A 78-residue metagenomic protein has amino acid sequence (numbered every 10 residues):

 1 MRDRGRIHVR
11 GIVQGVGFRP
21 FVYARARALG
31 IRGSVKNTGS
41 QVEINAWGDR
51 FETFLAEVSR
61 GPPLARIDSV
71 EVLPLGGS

Functional and structural regions predicted by a protein language model:
M1-S78: Intrinsically disordered, low-complexity, mixed-charge
